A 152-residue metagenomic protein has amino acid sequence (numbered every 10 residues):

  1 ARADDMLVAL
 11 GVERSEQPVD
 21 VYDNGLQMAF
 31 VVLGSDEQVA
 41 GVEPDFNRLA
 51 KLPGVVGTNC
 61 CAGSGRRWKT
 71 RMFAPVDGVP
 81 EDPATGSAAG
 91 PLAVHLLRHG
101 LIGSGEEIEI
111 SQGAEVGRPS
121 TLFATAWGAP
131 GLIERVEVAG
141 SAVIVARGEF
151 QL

Functional and structural regions predicted by a protein language model:
A1-L152: Active-site proximal loop and beta-alpha junction motif in alpha/beta enzyme cores
